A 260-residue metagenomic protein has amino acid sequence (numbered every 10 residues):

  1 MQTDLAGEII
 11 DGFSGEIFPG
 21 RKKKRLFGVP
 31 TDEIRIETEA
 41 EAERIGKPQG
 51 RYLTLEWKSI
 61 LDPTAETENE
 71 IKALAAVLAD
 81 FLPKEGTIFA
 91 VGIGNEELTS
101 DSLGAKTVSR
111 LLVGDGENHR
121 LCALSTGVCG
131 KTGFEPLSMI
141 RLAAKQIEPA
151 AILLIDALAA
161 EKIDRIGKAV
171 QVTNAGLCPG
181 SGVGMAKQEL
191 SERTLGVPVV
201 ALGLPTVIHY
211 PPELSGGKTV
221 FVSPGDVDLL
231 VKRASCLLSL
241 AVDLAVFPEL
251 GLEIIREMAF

Functional and structural regions predicted by a protein language model:
M1-G50: N-terminal amphipathic/basic leader segments beginning at the initiator methionine
E41-P83: An N-terminal, well-structured beta->alpha segment
G50, A65, N69, A73 (+5 more regions): Conserved active-site and cofactor/substrate-binding residues in soluble primary-metabolism enzymes
I60, I93-N95, V128, A157-L158 (+1 more regions): Short, ordered loop/turn segments at secondary-structure junctions
V91, N95-A123: Glycine-rich phosphate/diphosphate-binding loop of Rossmann-like nucleotide-binding domains
I93, T99, A105, L137 (+3 more regions): Internal active-site segments that recognize and position negatively charged phosphoryl groups and nucleotide moieties
R120, L124-I152, A157: Catalytic-core regions of hydrolytic enzymes
L124-S125, L154-F260: A structural signal for small-residue-enriched, beta-sheet-centric alpha/beta enzyme cores and oligomeric scaffold folds
